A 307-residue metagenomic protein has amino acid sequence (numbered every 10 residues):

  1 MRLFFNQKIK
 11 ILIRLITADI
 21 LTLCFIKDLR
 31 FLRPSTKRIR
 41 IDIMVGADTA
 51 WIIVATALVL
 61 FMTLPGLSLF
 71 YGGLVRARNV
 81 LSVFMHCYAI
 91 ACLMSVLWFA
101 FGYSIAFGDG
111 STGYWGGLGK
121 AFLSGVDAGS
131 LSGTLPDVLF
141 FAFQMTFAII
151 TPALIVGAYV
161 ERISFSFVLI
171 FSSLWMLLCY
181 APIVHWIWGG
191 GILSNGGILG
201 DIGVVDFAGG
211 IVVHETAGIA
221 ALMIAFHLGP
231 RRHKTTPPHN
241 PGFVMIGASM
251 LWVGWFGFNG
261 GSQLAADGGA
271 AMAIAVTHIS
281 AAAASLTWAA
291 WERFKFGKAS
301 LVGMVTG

Functional and structural regions predicted by a protein language model:
F5: Zn2+-dependent metallopeptidase catalytic domains
K8-L12, T17-I43: Short, Lys/Arg-enriched N-terminal segments with co-localized hydrophobic residues within the first ~10-30 amino acids
I39-T306: Hydrophobic alpha-helical transmembrane bundles of multi-pass membrane proteins
